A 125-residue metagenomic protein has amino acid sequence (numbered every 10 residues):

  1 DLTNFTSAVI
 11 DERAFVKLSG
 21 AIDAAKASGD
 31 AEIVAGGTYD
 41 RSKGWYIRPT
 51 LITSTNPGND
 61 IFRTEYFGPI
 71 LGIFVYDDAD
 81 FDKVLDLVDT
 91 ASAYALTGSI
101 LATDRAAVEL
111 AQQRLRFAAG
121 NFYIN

Functional and structural regions predicted by a protein language model:
D1-G20, T38-Y46, R63-G68: Flexible, acidic loop-helix segments that line cofactor/substrate-binding pockets
A8, K26, P49-T53: Hydrophobic transmembrane signal anchors and adjacent membrane-proximal interface regions, especially in viral
G20-S28: Helical element adjacent to the flavin cofactor pocket in flavoenzyme catalytic cores
G29-T38: Short secondary-structure junctions
Y39-S42, Y46-N125: Conserved C-terminal structural/oligomerization subdomain of aldehyde/semialdehyde dehydrogenase
